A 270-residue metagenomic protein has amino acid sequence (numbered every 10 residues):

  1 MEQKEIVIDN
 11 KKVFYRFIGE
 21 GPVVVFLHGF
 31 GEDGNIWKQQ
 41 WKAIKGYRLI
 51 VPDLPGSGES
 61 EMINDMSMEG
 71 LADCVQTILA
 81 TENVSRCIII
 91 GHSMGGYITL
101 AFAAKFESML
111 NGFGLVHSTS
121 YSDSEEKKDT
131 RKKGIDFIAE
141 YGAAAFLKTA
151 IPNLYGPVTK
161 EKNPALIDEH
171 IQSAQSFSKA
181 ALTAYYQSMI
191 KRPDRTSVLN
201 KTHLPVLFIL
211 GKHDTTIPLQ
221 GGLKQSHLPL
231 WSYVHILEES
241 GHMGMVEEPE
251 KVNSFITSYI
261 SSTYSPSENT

Functional and structural regions predicted by a protein language model:
M1-V23, K45-R48, S85, S254-T270: Alpha/beta-hydrolase fold catalytic core
K11-E61: Conserved HGGG/HGGXW glycine-rich cap/lid loop of the alpha/beta-hydrolase fold
G70-C87: Conserved acidic catalytic loop of the alpha/beta-hydrolase fold
S85-S124: Conserved hydrolase catalytic core segment
D123-D129, Y141-K201: Conserved alpha/beta-hydrolase catalytic His-Asp/Glu region
T202, F208-L210, D214: Short beta-strand/loop motif that positions the catalytic acidic residue of the alpha/beta-hydrolase fold
L223-H242: Catalytic histidine neighborhood in serine/cysteine hydrolases with alpha/beta-hydrolase-type architecture
S240-P249, N253: Catalytic histidine-centered segment of alpha/beta-hydrolase-like enzymes
